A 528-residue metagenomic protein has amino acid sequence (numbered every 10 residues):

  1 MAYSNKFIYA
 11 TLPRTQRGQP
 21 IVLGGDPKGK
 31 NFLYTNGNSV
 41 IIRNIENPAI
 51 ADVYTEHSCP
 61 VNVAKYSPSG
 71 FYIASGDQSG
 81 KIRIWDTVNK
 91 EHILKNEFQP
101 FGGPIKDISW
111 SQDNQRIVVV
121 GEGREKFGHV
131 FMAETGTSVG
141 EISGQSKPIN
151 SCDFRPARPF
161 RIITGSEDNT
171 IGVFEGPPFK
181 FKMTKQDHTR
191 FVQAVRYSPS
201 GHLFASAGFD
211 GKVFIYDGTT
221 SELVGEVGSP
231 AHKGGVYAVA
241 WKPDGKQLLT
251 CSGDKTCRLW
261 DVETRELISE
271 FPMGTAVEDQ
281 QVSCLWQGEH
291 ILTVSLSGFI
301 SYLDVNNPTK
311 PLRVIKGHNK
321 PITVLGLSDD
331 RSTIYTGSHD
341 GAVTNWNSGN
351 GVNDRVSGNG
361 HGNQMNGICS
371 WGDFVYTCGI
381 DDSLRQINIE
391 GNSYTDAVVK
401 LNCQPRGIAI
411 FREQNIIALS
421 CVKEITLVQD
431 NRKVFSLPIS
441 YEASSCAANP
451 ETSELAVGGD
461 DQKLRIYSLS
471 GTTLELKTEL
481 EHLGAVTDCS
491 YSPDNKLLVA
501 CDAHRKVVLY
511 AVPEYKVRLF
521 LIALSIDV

Functional and structural regions predicted by a protein language model:
M1-E46, E122, K126-F127, H290-S301 (+5 more regions): Intrinsically disordered, low-complexity acidic/Ser/Thr/Pro-rich linker and tail segments in large eukaryotic scaffolds
I8-T15, I50-E56, H92-P100, S138-G144 (+10 more regions): Short C-terminal beta-strands that terminate individual repeats in beta-propeller domains, predominantly WD40 blades
R17-G24, C59-Y66, G102-W110, K147-F154 (+9 more regions): Canonical WD40 repeat/beta-propeller blade segments in eukaryotic WD-repeat proteins
K28-G29, G70, N114, R158-P159 (+8 more regions): Conserved loop/turn motif of beta-propeller repeat scaffolds
N36, G76-S79, V120-R124, T164-D168 (+8 more regions): Conserved strand-to-loop turn within each blade of WD40 beta-propeller repeats
V40-N44, I82-T87, G128-M132, I171-E175 (+8 more regions): WD40-repeat beta-propellers
Q99, E122-R124, Q186-F191, S200 (+6 more regions): WD40 beta-propeller repeat blades
